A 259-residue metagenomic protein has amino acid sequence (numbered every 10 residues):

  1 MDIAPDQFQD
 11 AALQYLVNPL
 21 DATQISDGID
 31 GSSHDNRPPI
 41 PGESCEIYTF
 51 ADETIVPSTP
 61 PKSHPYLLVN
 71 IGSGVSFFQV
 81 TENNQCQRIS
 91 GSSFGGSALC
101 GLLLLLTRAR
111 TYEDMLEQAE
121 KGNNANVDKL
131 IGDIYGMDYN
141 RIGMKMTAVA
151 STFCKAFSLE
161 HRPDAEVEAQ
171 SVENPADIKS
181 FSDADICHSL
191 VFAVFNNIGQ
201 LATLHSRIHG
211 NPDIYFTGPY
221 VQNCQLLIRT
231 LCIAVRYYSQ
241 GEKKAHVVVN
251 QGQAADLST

Functional and structural regions predicted by a protein language model:
M1-A11, D30-G31, L68-I71, I89-F94 (+2 more regions): Active-site nucleophile and cofactor-binding loops and adjacent substrate-binding regions of central metabolic enzymes
D2-Y66: Conserved phosphate-binding catalytic cores of ATP/NTP-utilizing and phosphoryl-transfer enzymes
Q7-D21, A98-L104, T111, N196 (+2 more regions): Glycine-rich phosphate-binding/hydrolytic loop that grips phosphoryl groups
L16-A22, T81-Y139: Glycine-rich phosphate-binding loop plus the immediately following alpha-helix
N18-A22, L104-T111, E120-N124, S158-R162 (+4 more regions): Generic secondary-structure signature for well-ordered alpha-helical cores
L68, G74-V80: Short beta-strand scaffold segments in enzyme catalytic cores
Q79-E82, Q225-I233: Short Gly/Thr/Asp-enriched flexible loops that form oxyanion-binding sites at enzyme active sites
I142-I214, Y220-N223: Adenine-nucleotide phosphate-binding core of ATP-dependent small-molecule kinases
